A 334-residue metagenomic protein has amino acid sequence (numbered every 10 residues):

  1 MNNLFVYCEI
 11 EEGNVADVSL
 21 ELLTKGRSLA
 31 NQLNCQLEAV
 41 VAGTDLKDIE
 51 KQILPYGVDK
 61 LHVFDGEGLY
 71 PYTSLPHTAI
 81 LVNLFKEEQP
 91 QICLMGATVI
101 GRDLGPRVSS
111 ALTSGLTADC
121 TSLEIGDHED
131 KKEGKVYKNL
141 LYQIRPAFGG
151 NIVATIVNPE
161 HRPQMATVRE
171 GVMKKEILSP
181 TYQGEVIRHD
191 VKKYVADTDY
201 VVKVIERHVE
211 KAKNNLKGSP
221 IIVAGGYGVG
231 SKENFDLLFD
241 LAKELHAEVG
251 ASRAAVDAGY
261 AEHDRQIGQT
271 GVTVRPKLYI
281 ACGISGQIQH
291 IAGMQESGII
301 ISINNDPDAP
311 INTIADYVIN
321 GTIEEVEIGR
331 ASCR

Functional and structural regions predicted by a protein language model:
M1-R334: N-terminal glycine-rich FAD/FM-binding segment characteristic of electron-transfer flavoproteins
